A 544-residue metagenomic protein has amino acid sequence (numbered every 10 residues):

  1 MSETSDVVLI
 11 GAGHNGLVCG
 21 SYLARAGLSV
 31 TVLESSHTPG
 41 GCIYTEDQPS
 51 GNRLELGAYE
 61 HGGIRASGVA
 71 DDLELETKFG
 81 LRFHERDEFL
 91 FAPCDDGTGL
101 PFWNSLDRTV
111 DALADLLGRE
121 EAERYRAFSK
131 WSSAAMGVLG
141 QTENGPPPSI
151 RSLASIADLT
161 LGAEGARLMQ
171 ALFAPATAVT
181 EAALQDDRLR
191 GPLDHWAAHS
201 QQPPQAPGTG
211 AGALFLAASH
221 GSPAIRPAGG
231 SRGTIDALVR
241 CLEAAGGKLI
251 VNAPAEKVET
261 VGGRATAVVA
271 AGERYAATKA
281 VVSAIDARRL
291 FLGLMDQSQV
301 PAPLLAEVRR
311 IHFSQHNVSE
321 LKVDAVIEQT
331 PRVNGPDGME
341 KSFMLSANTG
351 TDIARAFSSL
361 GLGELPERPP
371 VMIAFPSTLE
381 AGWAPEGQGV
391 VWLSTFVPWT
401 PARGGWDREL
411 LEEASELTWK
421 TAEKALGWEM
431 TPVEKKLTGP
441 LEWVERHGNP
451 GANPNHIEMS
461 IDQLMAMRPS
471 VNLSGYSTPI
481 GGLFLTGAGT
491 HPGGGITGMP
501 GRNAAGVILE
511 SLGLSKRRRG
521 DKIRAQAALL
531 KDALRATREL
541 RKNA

Functional and structural regions predicted by a protein language model:
E3-Q141, N503: N-terminal glycine-rich phosphate/pyrophosphate-binding loop and immediately adjacent elements
E85, V251-A253: Short loop/edge segments at beta-strand edges and connector loops that shape dinucleotide/nucleotide cofactor-binding
S133-A245, N252, P450-L464: Active-site/ligand-binding neighborhood in enzyme catalytic cores
D186-S200, P366-A374, W428-H491: A glycine-rich dinucleotide-binding beta-alpha-beta segment and adjacent secondary-structure elements that constitute
E256-A384: Mid-domain catalytic core of redox enzymes that form a hydrophobic substrate pocket/lid adjacent to a catalytic redox
E328-R446: C-terminal segments that line or cap access tunnels to active or ligand-binding sites in enzymes and enzyme-associated
A488-L509: A conserved FAD-binding loop/helix module that cradles the flavin
S511-K542: Active-site-proximal substrate-binding core of FAD-dependent oxidoreductases
